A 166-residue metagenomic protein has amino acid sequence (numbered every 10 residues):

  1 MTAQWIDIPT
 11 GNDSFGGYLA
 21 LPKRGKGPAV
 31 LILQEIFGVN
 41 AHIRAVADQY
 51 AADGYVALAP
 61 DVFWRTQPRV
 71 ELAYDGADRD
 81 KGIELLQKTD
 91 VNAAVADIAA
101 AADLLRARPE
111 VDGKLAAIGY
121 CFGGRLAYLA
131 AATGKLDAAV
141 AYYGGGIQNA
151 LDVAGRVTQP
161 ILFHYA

Functional and structural regions predicted by a protein language model:
M1-A166: N-terminal cap/leader regions of alpha/beta-hydrolase-fold enzymes, predominantly small-molecule hydrolases
